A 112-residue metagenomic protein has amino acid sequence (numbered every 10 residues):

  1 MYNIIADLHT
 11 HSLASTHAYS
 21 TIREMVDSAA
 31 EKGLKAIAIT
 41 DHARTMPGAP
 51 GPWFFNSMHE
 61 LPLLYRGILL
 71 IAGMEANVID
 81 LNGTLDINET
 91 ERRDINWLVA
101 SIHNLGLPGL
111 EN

Functional and structural regions predicted by a protein language model:
M1, K35-A36, P47-G48: Extended recognition/assembly regions associated with phosphoester-bond processing machinery
N3-I5, A36-I37, I71: Hydrophobic "anchor" residues on beta-strands that sit immediately upstream of conserved functional sites
I5-T16, I39-H42: Histidine-centered catalytic micro-motifs
T10, D41-A43, E75-A76, H103: Active-site metal-binding loops of divalent metal-dependent hydrolases
H17-T21: Glycine-rich anion/phosphate-binding loops
M25-A29: Generic structural signal for hydrophobic
A30, A49-N112: Extended substrate/RNA-proximal surfaces in nucleic-acid metabolism proteins
I37-I39, L98: Hydrophobic residues within beta-strands of alpha/beta enzymes
